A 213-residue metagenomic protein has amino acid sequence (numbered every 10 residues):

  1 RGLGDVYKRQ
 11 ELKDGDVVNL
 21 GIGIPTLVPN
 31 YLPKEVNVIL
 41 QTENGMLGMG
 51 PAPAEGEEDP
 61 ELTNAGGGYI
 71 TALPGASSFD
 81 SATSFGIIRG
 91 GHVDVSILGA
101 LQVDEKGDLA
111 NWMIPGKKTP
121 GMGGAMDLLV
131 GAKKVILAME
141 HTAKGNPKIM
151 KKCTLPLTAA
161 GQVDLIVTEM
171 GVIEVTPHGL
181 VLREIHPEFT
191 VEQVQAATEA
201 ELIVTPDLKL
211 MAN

Functional and structural regions predicted by a protein language model:
R1-Y7: Short, small-residue-biased leader/transition segments that mark boundaries at the very start of proteins
K8-G15, T176-H178: Short, surface-exposed connector motifs at secondary-structure boundaries
E11-L12, V17-P51: N-terminal low-complexity or amphipathic/hydrophobic leaders
A54-A212: Conserved phosphate- and dinucleotide-binding cores of soluble alpha/beta proteins, encompassing both enzyme active
